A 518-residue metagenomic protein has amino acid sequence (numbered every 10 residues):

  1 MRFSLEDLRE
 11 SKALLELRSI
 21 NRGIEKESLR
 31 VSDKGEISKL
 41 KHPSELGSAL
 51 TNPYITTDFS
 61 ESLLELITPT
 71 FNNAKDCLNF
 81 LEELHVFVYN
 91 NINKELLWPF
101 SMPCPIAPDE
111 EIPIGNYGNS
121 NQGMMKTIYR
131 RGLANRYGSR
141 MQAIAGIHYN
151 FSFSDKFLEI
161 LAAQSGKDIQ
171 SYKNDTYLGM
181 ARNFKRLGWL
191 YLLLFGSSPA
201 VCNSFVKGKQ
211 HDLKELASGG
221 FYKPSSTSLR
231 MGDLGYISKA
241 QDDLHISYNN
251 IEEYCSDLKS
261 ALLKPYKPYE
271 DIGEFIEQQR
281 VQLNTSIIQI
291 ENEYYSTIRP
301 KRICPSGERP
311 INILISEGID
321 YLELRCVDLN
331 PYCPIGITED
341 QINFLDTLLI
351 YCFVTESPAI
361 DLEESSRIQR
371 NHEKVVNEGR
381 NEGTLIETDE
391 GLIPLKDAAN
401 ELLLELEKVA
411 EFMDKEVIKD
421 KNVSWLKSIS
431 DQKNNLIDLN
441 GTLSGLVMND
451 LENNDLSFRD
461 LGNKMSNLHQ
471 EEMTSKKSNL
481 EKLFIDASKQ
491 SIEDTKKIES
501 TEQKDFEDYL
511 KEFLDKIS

Functional and structural regions predicted by a protein language model:
M1-A134, M141-I147, Y172-R182, R186-W189: Terminal catalytic/cofactor-binding subdomain
R9-E10, G118-S120, M124-S139, A143 (+5 more regions): Loop-rich catalytic cores of soluble enzymes, especially ATP-dependent carboxylate-amine ligases and other
G23, N79, E83, M124 (+9 more regions): Generic recognition of stable, solvent-exposed alpha-helical segments in well-folded globular domains
D33, T68-C77, D155-F157, D328-I337: A generic structural motif
K39-H42, L78, E111, L161-A162 (+3 more regions): Short conserved micro-motifs at the rims of enzyme active sites and ligand-binding pockets
P103-P105, V201-F205, S365-V375, N422-Q432: A glycine-rich phosphate-binding loop feature that marks nucleotide/adenosyl-phosphate handling sites
I315-S316, L322-D414: Substrate-recognition/cap regions that form aromatic- and gly/pro-loop-enriched pockets for small-molecule ligands
I418-S518: Extended, compositionally biased alpha-helical segments that mediate assembly or anchoring
